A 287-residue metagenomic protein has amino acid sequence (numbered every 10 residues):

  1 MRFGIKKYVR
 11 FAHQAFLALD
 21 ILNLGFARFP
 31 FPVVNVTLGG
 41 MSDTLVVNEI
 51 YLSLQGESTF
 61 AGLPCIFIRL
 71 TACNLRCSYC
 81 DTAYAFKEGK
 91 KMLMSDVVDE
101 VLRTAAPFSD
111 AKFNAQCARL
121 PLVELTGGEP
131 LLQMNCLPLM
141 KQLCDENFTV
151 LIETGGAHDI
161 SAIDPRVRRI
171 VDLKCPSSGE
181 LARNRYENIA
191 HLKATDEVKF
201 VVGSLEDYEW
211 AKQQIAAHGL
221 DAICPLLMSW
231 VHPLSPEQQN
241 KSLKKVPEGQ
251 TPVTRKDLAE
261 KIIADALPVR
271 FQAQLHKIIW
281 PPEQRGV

Functional and structural regions predicted by a protein language model:
M1-V9: Extreme N-terminal basic, low-complexity initiation segments that serve as generic localization/processing leaders
Y8-F67, T71, L75-Y79, A83-Y84 (+4 more regions): Flexible, acidic/Gly-rich N-terminal and inter-domain linker regions that tether and position cofactor-handling modules
L45-L52, P64-C65, T71, R76-V167: Conserved Radical SAM active-site core
S58-F60, A115, H218, K261: Generic marker of residues within folded, mature protein domains
L120-P121, L131-V287: Conserved AdoMet/S-adenosylmethionine-binding subsite of the radical SAM
